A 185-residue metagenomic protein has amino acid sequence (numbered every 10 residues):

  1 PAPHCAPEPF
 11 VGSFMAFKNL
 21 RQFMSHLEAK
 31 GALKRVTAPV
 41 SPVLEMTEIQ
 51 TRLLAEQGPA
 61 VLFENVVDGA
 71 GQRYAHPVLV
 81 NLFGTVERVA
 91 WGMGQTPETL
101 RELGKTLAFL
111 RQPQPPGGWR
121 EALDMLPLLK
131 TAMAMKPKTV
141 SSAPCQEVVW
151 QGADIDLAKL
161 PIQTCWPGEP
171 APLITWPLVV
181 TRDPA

Functional and structural regions predicted by a protein language model:
F10-A185: Extended, highly charged
